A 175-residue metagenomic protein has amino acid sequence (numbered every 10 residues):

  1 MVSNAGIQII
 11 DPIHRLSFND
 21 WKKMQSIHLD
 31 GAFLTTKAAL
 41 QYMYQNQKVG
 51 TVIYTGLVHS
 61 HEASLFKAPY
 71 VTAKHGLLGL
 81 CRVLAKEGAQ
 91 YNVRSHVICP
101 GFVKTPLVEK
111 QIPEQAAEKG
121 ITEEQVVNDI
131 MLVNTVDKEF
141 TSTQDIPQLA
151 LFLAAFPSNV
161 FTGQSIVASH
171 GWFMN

Functional and structural regions predicted by a protein language model:
I7, H14-L34, I53, L77: Catalytic Tyr-X3-Lys loop
H14, E62-P69, Q90-Y91, K138 (+1 more regions): Active-site loop immediately N-terminal to the catalytic Tyr-X3-Lys motif of short-chain dehydrogenase/reductase
T36, A73, C81: Active-site helix of classical SDR
Q41, K86-E87, N159: Alpha-helical segment proximal to the catalytic Tyr-Lys
L57: Residue(s) in the substrate-gating loop at a strand-loop-helix junction that position the organic substrate next
E62, A150, T162-N175: Short C-terminal tail/terminal secondary-structure segment of NAD(P)H-dependent dehydrogenase/reductase domains
A89-R94, F161-G163: Short, small/polar-rich loop/turn modules that mediate ligand/substrate recognition or access, typified
E123, T135-I146: A conserved structural motif in NAD(P)-dependent oxidoreductases
